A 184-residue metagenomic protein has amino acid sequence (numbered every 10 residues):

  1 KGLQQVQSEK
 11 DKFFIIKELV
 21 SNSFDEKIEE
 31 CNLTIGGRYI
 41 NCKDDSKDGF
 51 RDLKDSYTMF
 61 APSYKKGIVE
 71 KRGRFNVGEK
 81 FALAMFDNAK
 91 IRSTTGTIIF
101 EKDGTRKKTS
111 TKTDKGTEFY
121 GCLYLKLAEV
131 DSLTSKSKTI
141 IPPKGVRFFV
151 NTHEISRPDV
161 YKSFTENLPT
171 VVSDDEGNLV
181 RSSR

Functional and structural regions predicted by a protein language model:
K1-S21, D25-E29, R51-T58: Bergerat-fold GHKL ATPase/HATPase_c domain
E9, F13, K17, R72-E79 (+2 more regions): Amphipathic alpha-helical transducer elements in NTP-driven molecular machines
E30-R38: Short beta-strand/loop element within the Bergerat-fold HATPase_c
G37-D44, G49: Short, highly conserved beta-strand within the GHKL-type HATPase_c fold
S46-K108: Flexible ATP-lid and adjacent glycine-rich G1/G2 motifs of the Bergerat
F86-A89, K115-T117, P143-V146: Short glycine-/polar-rich loops that comprise or flank the Walker A/P-loop and associated switch/sensor motifs
D114-L125: ATP-driven catalytic headpiece of P-type ATPases
D131-R184: GHKL/Histidine-kinase-like ATPase module
